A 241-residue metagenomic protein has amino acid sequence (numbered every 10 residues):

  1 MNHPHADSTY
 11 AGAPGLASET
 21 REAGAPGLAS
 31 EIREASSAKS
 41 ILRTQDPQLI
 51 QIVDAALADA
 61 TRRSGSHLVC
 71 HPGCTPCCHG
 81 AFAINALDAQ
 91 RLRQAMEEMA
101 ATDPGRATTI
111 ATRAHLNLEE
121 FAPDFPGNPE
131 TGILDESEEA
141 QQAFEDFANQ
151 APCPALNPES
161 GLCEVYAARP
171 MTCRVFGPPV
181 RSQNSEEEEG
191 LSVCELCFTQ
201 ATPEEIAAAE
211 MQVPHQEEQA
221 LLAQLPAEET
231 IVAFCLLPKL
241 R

Functional and structural regions predicted by a protein language model:
N2-G12, E19, G27-R241: Short loop/turn segments that flank or connect secondary-structure elements
